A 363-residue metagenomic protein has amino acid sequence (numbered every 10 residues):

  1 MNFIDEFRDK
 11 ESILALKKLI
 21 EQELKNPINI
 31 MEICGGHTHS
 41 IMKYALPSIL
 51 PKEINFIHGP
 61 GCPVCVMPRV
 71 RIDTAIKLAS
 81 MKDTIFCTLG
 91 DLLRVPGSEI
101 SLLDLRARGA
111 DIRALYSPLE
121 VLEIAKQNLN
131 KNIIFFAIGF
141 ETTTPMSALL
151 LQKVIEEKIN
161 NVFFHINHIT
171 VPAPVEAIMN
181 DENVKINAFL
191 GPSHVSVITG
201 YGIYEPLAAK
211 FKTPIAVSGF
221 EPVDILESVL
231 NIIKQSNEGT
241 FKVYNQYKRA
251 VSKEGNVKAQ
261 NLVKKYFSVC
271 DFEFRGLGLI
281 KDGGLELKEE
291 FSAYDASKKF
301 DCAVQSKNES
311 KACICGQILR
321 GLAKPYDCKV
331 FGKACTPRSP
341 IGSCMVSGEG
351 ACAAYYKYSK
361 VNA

Functional and structural regions predicted by a protein language model:
M1-N130, T144, Q152-E157, H165 (+4 more regions): Metallocofactor- and cofactor-centric catalytic cores in central/energy metabolism, strongly enriched
P27-I30, V162, G239-K248, F274-R275 (+2 more regions): Flexible, glycine/charged-enriched surface loops at secondary-structure junctions
P145-L149, E176-I178, G200-I203, E227-V229: A short secondary-structure junction signal
H165, N183-R249: A conserved active-site cap/scaffold subdomain adjacent to cofactor or substrate pockets
H168-V175, G255-K258: Short, conserved secondary-structure transition motifs
E227-Q317: Internal helical hairpin/lid segments
